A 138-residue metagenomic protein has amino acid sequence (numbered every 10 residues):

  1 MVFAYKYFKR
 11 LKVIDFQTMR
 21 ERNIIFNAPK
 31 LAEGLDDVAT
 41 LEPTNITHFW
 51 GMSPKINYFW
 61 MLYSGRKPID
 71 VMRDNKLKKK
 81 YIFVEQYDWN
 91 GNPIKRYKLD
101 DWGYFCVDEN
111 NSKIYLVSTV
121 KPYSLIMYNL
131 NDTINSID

Functional and structural regions predicted by a protein language model:
M1-A4, P43-K55, C106-N110: Structural signature of eukaryotic scaffold interfaces centered on beta-propeller domains
F3, M61-L62, Y115-V117: Residue position within the beta-strands of beta-propeller blades
R10-K12, I82-E85, S124-I126: A short loop-to-beta-strand structural motif that recurs across blades of beta-propeller domains
M19, D74-N92, N129-N135: Beta-propeller blade signature
R20-T44, D101-W102, E109: Surface-exposed loop and turn segments in beta-propeller and other repeat-based domains that flank or scaffold
I56-N57, M61-K79, S124-Y128, D132: Short, conserved, GDST-rich strand-edge loop motifs in beta-rich repeat architectures
C106-D138: Blade-level signature of beta-propeller repeat domains, shared across WD40, Kelch, NHL, RCC1 and BNR/Asp-box propellers
